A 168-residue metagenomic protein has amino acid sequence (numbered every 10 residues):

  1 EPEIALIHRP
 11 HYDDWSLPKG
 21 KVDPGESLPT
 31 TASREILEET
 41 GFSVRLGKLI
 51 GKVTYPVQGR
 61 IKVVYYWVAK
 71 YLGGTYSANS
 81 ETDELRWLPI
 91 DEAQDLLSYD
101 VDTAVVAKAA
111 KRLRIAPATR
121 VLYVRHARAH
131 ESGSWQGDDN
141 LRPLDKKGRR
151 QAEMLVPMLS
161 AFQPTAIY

Functional and structural regions predicted by a protein language model:
E1-L17, V121-A127: N-terminal strand-loop-strand
D13, P56, H130-E131: Flexible, glycine-rich phosphate/dinucleotide-binding loops and adjacent beta-alpha linkers at cofactor/substrate
S16, A78-E81, Q136, A161: Short glycine-enriched loop/turn motifs at secondary-structure junctions
V22-K48, K52-A104: Unchanged
E92-A93, K111, A127-H130: Short acidic/polar capping segments at secondary-structure boundaries
D102-R120: Charged phosphate-binding loop/patch that engages nucleotide di/tri-phosphates or the phosphate backbone of nucleic
A118-Y168: Active-site-proximal alpha-helix that buttresses catalytic centers in soluble enzyme cores
